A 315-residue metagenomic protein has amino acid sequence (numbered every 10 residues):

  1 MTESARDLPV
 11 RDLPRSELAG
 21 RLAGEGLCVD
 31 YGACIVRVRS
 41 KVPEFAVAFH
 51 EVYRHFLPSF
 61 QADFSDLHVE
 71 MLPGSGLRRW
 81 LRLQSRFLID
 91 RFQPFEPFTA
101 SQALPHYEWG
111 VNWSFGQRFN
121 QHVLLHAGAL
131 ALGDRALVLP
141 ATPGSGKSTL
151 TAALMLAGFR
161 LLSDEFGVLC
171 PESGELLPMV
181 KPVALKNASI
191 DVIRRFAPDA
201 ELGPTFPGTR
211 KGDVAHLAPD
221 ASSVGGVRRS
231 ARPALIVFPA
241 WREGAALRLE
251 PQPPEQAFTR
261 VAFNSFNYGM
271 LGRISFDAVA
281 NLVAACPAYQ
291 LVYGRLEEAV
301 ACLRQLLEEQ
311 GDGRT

Functional and structural regions predicted by a protein language model:
T2-A48, D66, G128-A141, L156-T315: Glycine-rich, often acidic-flanked micro-motifs that create phosphate/phosphodiester-binding or positioning elements
V47-H68: Acidic, aromatic-enriched beta-alpha/helix-loop junctions
E51-P58, W109-W113, L156: Short, intrinsically disordered, mixed-charge
L57, R118-F119, R242-A245: Short helix-capping/linker segments at secondary-structure and domain boundaries
F64-G116: Charged, amphipathic alpha-helical linker segments immediately N-terminal to NTP-binding catalytic cores
Q117-L132: Pre-Walker A adenine-sensing motif
K147: Conserved lysine of the Walker
L150-T151: Post-Walker A alpha-helix
